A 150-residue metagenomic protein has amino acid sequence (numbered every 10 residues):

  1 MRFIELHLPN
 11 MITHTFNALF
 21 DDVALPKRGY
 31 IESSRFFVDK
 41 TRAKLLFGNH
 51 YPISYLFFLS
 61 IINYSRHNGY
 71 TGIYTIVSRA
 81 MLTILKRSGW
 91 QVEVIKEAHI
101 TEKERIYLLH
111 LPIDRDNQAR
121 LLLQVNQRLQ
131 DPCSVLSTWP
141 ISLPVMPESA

Functional and structural regions predicted by a protein language model:
M1-E5: Conserved beta-strand in the GNAT
L6-V92, K96-A98, K103-I106: Acyl-donor binding region in acyl/amide transferases
K96-M146: Accessory, usually C-terminal, subdomains that scaffold auxiliary metal cofactors
